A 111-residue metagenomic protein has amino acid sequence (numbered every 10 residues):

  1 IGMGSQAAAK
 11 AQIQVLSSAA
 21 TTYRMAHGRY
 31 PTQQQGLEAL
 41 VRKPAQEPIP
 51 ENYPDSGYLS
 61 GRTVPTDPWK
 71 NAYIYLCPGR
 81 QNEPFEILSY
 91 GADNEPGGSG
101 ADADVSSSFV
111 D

Functional and structural regions predicted by a protein language model:
I1-A11: Amphipathic alpha-helical segments typified by the pilin-like N-terminal helix that continues immediately C-terminal
Q14, S18-D111: Low-complexity, acidic interaction segments enriched in glycine
